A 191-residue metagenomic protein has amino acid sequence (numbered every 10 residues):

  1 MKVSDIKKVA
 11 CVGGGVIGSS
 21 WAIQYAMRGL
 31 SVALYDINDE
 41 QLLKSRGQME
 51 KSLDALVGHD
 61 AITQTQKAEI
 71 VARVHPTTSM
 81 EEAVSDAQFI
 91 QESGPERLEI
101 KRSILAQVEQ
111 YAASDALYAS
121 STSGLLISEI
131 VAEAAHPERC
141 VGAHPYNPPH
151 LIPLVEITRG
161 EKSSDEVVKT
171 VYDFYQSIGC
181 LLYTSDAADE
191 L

Functional and structural regions predicted by a protein language model:
M1-A55, H59: NAD(P)+-binding Rossmann beta1-loop-alpha1 motif at the extreme N-terminus of oxidoreductases
A22, A26, A119, A187-A188: Small-residue (primarily alanine) positions within well-ordered alpha-helices, especially packing/interaction faces
A33, H75, Q91, V141-A143 (+1 more regions): Hydrophobic/aromatic beta-strand patches that form the interior of the parallel beta-sheet core in alpha/beta enzyme
E40-K51, I100, E166-S177: A non-catalytic, amphipathic alpha-helix used as a structural packing/dimerization or gating element in enzyme scaffolds
S45, V108, I130-V131: Hydrophobic packing residues within well-ordered alpha-helices of enzyme cores
A61, Q66-L117: Rossmann-like NAD(P)-binding element
L117-L182: Rossmann-fold dinucleotide-binding core
Y183-L191: Single conserved hydrophobic/aromatic residue that forms the stacking wall/gate of nucleotide- or nucleobase-binding
